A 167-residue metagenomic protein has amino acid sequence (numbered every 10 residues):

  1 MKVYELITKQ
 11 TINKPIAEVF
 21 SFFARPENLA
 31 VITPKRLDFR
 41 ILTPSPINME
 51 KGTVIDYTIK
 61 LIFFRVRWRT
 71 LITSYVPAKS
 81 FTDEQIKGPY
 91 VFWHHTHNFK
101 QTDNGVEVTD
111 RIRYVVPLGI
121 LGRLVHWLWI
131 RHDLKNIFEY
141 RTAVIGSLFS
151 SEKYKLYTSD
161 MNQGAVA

Functional and structural regions predicted by a protein language model:
M1-P46, E50, V166-A167: Hydrophobic ligand-binding cavity/cleft-lining segments
E5-I7, R65-R69, F92-H95: Short, surface-exposed coil-to-beta transition loops
I12-K14, I59-F63, S74, P89 (+1 more regions): Beta-strand elements of well-folded, non-transmembrane domains
K14-I16, V76-P77, T102-N104: Short loop segments at secondary-structure junctions
A17, K135, E139-A143: Generic alpha-helical structural signal
V19-F23, L29, I55-Y57, I72 (+3 more regions): Hydrophobic pocket/interface hotspot
R40-K87, E107, Y140-L148, Y154 (+2 more regions): Glycine-rich portal/gate segments that line the openings of hydrophobic small-molecule binding cavities
T82-N136, L156: Beta-strand/loop substructures that line and gate deep hydrophobic ligand-binding cavities in soluble
